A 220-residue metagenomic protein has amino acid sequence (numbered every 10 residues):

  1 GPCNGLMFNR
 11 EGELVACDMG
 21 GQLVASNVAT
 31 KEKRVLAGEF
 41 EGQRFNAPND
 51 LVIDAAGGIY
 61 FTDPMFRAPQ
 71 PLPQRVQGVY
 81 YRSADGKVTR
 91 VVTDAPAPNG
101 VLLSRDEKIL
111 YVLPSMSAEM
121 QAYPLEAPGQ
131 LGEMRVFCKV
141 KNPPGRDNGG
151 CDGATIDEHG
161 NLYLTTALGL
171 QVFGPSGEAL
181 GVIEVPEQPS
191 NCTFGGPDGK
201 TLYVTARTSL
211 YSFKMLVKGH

Functional and structural regions predicted by a protein language model:
G1-Q22, E41-I59, V76-G78, V91-I109 (+3 more regions): Beta-rich, blade/repeat-based domains predominating in secreted/periplasmic proteins but also intracellular
M19, F66-V76, S115-A118, L164: Short, solvent-exposed loop/turn segments at conserved positions within beta-propeller repeat blades
V24-A25, Y80, Q121, Q171-V172 (+1 more regions): WD40 beta-propeller blade core
A25-D85: Hydrophobic alpha-helical segments and helix pairs
N27-K31, R82-G86, L125-G129, G174-E178 (+1 more regions): Short loop/turn segments that connect beta-strands within beta-propeller blades
R34-E41, K87-T93, M134-G145, E178-I183: A short beta-strand motif characteristic of beta-propeller blades
L102-Y123, A127, L131: Glycine- and Gly-Pro-enriched alpha-helical subdomains that act as flexible, kink-prone "lid/hinge" or packing modules
